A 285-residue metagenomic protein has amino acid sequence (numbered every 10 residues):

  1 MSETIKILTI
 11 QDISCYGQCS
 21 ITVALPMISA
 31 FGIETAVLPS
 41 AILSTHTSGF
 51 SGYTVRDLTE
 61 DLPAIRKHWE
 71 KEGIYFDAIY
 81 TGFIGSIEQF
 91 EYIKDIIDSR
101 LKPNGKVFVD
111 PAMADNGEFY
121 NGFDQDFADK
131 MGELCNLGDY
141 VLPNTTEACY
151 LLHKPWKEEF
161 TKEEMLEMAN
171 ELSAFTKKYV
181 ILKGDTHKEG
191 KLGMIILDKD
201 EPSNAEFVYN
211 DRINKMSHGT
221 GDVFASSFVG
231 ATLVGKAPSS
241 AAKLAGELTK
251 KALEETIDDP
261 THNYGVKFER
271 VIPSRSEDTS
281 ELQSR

Functional and structural regions predicted by a protein language model:
S2-V109, M113-N121, E269-D278: Conserved N-terminal subdomain of the carbohydrate kinase-like
S14, A41-L43, G85, M113-D115 (+4 more regions): Glycine-rich beta-alpha junction loops
C15, N204-G219: Short pre-catalytic strand/loop immediately N-terminal to key active-site residues, enriched for Gly-Thr
I33, K67, K71-I74, D98 (+7 more regions): Generic secondary-structure signature for well-ordered alpha-helical cores
N121-A205: Conserved phosphate/ATP/ADP-binding segment of small-molecule kinases
Y150, K215-P238, A242: Short, small-residue alpha-helix embedded
S239-R285: Charged C-terminal helix
